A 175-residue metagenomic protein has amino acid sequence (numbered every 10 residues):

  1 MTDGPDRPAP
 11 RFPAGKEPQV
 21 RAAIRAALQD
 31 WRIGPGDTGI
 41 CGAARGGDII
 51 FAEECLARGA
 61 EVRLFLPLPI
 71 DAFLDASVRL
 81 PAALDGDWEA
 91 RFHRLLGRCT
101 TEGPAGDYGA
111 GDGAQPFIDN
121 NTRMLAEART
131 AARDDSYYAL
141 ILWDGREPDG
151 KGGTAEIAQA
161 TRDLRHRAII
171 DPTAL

Functional and structural regions predicted by a protein language model:
M1-L175: Acidic/glycine-enriched connector segments
